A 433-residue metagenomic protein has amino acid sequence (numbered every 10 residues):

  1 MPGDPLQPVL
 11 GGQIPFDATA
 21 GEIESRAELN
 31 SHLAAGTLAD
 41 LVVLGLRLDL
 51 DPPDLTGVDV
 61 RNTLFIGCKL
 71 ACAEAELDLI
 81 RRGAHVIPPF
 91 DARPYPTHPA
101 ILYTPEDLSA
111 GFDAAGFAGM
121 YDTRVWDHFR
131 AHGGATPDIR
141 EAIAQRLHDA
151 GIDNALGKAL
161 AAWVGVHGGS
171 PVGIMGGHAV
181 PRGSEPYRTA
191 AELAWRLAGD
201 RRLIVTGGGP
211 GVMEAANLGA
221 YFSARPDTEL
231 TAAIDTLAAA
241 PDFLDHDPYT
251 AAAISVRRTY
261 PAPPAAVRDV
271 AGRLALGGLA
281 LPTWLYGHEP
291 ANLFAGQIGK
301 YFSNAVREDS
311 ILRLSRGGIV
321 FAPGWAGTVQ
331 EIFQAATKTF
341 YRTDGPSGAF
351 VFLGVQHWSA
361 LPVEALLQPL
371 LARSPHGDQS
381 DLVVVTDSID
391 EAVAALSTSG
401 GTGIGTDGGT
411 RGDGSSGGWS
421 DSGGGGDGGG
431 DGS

Functional and structural regions predicted by a protein language model:
M1-A144: Long, compositionally biased, glycine/small-hydrophobic-enriched stretches that function as flexible linkers, tethers
E24-V60, I66-K69, A190, G211-F321: Acidic/glycine-enriched connector segments
G165-V180, L197: Active-site donor-nucleotide binding/catalytic segment of nucleotide-sugar enzymes
G183, V212-A216, G327-Q334: Short glycine/serine/threonine-rich phosphate/pyrophosphate-binding segments that cradle anionic phosphate groups
R201, T228-T236, A280, G317 (+3 more regions): Short, acidic/small-residue loops that bind anionic groups at enzyme active sites
G207-G208: Structural motif
I311-R313, S347-G403: C-terminal functional extensions of proteins
T402-S433: Intrinsically disordered, low-complexity segments
